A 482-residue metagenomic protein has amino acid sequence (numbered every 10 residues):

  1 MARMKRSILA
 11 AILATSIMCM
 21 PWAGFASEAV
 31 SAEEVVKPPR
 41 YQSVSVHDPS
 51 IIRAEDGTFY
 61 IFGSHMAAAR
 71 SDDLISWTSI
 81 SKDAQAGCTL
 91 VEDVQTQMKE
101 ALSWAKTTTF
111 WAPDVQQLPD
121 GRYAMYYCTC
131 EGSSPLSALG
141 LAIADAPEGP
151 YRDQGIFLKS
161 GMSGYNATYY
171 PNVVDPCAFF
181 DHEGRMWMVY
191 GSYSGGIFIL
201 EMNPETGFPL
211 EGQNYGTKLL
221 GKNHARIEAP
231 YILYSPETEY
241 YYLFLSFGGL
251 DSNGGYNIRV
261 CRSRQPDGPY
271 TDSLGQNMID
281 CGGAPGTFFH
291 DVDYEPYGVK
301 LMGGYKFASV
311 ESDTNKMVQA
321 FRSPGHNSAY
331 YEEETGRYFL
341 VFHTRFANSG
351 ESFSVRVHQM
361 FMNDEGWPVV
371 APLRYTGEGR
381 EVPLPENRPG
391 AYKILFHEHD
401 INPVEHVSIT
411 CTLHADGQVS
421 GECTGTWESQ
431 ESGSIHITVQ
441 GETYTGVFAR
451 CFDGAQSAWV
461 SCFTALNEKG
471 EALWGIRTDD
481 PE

Functional and structural regions predicted by a protein language model:
M1-I12: Bacterial N-terminal signal peptides that target proteins for export
A11-P21: Bacterial N-terminal signal peptides
C19-E33: Bacterial Sec-dependent signal peptides at the C-terminal "C-region" and cleavage site
A29-E482: Carbohydrate-active catalytic/glycan-binding domains of CAZyme proteins, especially the secreted or lumenal ectodomains
